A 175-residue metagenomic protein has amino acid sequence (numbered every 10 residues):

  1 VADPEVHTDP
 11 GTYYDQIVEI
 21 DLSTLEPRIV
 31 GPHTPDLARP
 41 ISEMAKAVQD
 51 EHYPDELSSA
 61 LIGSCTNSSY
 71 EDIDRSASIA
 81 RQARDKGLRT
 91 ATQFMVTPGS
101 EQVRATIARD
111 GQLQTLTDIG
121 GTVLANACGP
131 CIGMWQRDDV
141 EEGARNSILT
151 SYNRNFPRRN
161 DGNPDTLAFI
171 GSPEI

Functional and structural regions predicted by a protein language model:
V1-I175: Fe-S-dependent hydro-lyases/dehydratases of central metabolism
